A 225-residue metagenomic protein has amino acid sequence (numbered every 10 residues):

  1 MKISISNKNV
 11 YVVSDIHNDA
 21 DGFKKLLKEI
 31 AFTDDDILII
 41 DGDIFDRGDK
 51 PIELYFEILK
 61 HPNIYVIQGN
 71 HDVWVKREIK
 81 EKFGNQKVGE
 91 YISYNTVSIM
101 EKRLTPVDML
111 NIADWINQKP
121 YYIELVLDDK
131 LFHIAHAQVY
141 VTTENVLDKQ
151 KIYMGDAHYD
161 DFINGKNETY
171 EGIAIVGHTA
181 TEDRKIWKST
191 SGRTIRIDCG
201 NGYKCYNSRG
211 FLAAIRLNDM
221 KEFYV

Functional and structural regions predicted by a protein language model:
K2-Y11, E124-H133: Beta-strand-turn-beta hairpins that frame and shape the catalytic cleft of phosphate-ester-processing enzymes
S4, V13, K24, A31-F32 (+7 more regions): Catalytic phosphate/metal-binding cores of nucleic-acid and nucleotide-processing enzymes, i.e., regions that mediate
N9, V13, N18-K87: Core catalytic region of metal-dependent phosphoesterases/phosphodiesterases, especially metallo-beta-lactamase-like
V13-S14, L38-G42, V66-N70, A135 (+2 more regions): Active-site neighborhood of phospho(di)ester-bond hydrolases with catalytic His/Asp-centered motifs
H17-D21, D46-D49, D72-K76, V141-T142 (+3 more regions): Active-site environment of divalent metal-dependent phosphoester hydrolases
F32-T33, I58-H61, G165-T169, W187-S191: Short, conserved loop/helix-junction motifs that constitute active-site signature segments in enzyme catalytic cores
P51-Y55, K60-E124, D129-K130, D161-F162: Active-site neighborhood of divalent metal-dependent phosphoester bond hydrolases
T190, T194-V225: Binuclear metal-dependent phosphoesterase catalytic core
